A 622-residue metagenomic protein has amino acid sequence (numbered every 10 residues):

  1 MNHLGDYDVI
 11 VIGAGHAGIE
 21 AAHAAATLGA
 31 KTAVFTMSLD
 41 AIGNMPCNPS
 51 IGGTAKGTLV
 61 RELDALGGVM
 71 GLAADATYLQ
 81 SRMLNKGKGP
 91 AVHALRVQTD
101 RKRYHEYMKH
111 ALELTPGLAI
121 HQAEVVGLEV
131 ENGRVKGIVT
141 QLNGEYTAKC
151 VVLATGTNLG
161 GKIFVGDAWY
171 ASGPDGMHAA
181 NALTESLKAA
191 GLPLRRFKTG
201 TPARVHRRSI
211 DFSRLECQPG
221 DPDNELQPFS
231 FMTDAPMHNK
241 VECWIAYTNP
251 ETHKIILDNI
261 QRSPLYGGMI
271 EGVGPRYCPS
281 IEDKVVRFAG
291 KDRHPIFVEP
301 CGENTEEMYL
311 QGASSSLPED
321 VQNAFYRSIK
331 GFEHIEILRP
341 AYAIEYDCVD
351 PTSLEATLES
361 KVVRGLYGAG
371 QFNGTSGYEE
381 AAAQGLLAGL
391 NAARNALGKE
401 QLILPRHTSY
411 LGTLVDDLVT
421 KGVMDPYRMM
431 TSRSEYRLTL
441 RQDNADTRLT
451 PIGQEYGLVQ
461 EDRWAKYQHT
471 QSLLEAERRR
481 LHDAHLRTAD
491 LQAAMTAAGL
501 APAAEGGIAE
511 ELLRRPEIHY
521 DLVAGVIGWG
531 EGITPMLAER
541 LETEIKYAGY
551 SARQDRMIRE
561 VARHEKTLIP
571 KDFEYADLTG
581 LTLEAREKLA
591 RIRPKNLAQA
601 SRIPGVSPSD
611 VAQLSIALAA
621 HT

Functional and structural regions predicted by a protein language model:
H3-A17: Beta1/beta-strand and adjacent pyrophosphate-binding region of the FAD-binding site in flavoprotein oxidoreductases
G5, Q141-C150: Core beta-strand elements of the Rossmann-like FAD/NAD(P) dinucleotide-binding domain in flavoenzyme oxidoreductases
H23-E131, L142, A154-A171, H178-L183 (+2 more regions): Conserved N-terminal/central alpha/beta ligand/cofactor-binding core
S38-D40, K56, M83, T184-N323 (+3 more regions): An anion/pyrophosphate-binding glycine-rich loop and adjacent beta-alpha core in soluble alpha-beta enzymes
C150, T155-L159, L317, K330: Glycine-/small-residue-rich beta->alpha transition segments that form the dinucleotide
Y309-T375, I403-D416, T534-K588, R593: A glycine-rich dinucleotide-binding beta-alpha-beta segment and adjacent secondary-structure elements that constitute
A381-L402: Internal hydrophobic alpha-helix adjacent to the cofactor/substrate pocket in enzyme cavities
R433, T439, A445, T450-A612 (+1 more regions): Extended, charge-enriched "interface" segments that sit outside catalytic cores
